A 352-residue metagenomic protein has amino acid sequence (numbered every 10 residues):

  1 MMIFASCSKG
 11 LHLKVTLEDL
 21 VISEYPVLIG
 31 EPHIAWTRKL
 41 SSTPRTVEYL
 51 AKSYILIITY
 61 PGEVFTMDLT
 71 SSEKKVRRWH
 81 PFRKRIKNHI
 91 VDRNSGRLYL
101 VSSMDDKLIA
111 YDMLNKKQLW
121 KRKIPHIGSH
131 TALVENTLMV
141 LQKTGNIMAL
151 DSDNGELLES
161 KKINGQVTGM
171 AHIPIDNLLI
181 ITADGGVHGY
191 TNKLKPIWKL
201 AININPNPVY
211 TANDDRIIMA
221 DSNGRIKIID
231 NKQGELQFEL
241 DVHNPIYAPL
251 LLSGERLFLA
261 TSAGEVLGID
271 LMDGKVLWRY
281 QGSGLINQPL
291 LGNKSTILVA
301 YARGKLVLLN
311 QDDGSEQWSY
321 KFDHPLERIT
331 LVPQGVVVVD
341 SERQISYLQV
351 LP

Functional and structural regions predicted by a protein language model:
F4-S6: C-terminal motif of bacterial Sec signal peptides marking the signal peptidase cleavage site
K9-E18, S41-E63, K84-I109, R122-M148 (+5 more regions): Repeat-blade elements of multi-bladed beta-propeller folds
D19-T43: A short helix->beta-strand "capping" segment at the edge of beta-propeller domains
I34-R38, E73-H80, K117-R122, E156-K161 (+4 more regions): A short beta-strand motif characteristic of beta-propeller blades
G62-F65, S71-I86: Well-ordered, non-transmembrane segments within structured domains
D68-S72, D112-K116, D151-N154, T191-K195 (+4 more regions): Short loop/turn segments that connect beta-strands within beta-propeller blades
